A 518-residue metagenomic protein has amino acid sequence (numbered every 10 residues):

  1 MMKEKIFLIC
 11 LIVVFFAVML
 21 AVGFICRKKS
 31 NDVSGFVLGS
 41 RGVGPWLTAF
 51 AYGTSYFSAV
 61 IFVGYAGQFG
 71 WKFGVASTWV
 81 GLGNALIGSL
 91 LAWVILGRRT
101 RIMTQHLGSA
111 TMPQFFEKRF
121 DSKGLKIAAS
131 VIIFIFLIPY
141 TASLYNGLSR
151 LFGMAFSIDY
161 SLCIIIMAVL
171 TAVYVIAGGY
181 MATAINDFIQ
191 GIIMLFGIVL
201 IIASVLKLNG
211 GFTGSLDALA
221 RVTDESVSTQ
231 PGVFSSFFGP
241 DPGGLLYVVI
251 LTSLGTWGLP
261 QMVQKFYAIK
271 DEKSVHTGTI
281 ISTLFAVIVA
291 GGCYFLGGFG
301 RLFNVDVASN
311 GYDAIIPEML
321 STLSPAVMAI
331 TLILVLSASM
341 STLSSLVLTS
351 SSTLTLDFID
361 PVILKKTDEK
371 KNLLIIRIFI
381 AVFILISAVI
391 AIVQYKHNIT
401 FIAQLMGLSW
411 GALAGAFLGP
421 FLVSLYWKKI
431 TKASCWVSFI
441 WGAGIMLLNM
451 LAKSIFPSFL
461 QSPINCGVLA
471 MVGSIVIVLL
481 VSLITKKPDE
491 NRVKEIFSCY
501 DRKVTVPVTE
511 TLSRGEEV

Functional and structural regions predicted by a protein language model:
M1-G64, V175-G178, I269: Membrane-interface "cap" regions at the ends of multi-pass membrane proteins
K3-L8, G67-G81, Y145-S161, M181-Q190 (+6 more regions): Transmembrane helix-loop boundary segments of multi-pass membrane transporters
V22, C26-K29, L137, T141-Y145 (+6 more regions): Hydrophobic alpha-helical segments and their helix-loop junctions in multi-pass secondary transporters
V37-G108, G243-G255, M262-D306, P317-T342: Membrane-interface helix-loop-helix modules in multi-pass membrane proteins
V80-V175, L251-G255, S337-S345, I376: Helix-loop-helix module between adjacent transmembrane segments
K118-I127, F134, L356-H397, G515-E517: Loop-to-transmembrane helix boundary motifs in multi-pass membrane proteins
S130-S143, I193-L206, L246-W257, I269-N304 (+3 more regions): Selective recognition of specific alpha-helical transmembrane segments in multi-pass small-molecule
S454-V518: Terminal cytosolic tails of multi-pass membrane transporters, especially the segment immediately following the final
